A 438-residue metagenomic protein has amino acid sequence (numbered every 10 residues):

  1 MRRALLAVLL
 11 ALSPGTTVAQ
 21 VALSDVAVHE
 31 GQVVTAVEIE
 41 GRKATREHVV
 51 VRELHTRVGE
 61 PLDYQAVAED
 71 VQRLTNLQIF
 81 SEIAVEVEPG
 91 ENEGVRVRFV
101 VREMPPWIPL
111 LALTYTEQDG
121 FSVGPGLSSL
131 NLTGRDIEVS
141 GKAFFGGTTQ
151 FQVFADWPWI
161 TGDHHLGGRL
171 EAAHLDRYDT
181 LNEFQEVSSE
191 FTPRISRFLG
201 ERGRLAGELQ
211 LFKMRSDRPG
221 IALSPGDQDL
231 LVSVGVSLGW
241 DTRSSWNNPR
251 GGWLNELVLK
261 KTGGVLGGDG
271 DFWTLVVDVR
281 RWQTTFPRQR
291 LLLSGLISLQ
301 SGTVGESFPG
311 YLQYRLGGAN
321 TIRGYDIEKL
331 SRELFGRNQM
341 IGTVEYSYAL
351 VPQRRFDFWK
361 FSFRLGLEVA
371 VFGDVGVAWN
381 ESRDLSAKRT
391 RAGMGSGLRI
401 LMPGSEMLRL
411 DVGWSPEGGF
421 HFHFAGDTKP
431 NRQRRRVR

Functional and structural regions predicted by a protein language model:
M1-L6: Bacterial N-terminal signal peptides that target proteins for export
A7-G15: Bacterial N-terminal signal peptides
A19-Y115, G126, S140-W157, S189 (+4 more regions): Periplasmic polypeptide-binding modules associated with outer-membrane biogenesis and secretion
E93-R96, V100-N247, W253-L254, R315-G324 (+2 more regions): Gram-negative/organellar outer-membrane beta-barrel architecture
R215-I221, T303-Y311, R383: Outer-membrane beta-barrel and related beta-rich outer-membrane complex signature in Gram-negative bacteria
V234-L367, W379, F422-K429, Q433-R438: C-terminal outer-membrane beta-barrel translocator/porin domains of Gram-negative envelope proteins and their
D374: Short basic (Lys/Arg) and small-residue
A378-E381, S386-R389, S396: C-terminal soluble interaction/assembly domains
